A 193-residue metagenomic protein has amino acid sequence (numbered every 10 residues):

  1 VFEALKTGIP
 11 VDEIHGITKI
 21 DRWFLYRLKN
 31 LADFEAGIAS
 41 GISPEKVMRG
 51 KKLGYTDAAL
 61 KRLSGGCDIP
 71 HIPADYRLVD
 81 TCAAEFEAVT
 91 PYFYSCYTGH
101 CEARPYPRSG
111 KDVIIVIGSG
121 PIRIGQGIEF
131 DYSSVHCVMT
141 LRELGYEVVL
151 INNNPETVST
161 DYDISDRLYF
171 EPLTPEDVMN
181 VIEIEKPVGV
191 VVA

Functional and structural regions predicted by a protein language model:
V1-A193: ATP-dependent carboxylate/acyl-activation modules
